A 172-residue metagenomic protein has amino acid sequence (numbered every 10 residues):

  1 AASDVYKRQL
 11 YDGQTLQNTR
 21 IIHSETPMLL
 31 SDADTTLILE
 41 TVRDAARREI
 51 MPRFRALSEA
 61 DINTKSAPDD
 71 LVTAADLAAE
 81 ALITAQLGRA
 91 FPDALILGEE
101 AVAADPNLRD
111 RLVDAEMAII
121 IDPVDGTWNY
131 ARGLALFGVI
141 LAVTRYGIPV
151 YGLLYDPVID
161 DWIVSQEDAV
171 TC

Functional and structural regions predicted by a protein language model:
A1-Y6: Short, small-residue-biased leader/transition segments that mark boundaries at the very start of proteins
Y11-D12: Acidic/polar hotspots within intrinsically disordered regions
T15-N18: Polybasic, lysine-rich low-complexity intrinsically disordered segments
I22-V124: N-terminal subdomain of lithium-sensitive/metallo-dependent phosphomonoesterases centered on the IMPase/IPPase/PAP
R111-C172: DPxDG-like acidic metal-binding loop motif
